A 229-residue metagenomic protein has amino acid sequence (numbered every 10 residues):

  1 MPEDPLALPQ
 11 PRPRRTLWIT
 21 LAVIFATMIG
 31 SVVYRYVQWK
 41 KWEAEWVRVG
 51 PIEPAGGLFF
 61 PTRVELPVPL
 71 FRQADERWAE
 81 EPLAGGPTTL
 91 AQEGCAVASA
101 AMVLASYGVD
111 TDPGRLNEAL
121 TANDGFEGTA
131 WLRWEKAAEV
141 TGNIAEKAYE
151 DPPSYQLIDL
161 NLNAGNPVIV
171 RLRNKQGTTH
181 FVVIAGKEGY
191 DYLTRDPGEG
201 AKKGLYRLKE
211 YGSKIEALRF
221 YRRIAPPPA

Functional and structural regions predicted by a protein language model:
P2-D124: Active-site-adjacent structural segments surrounding the nucleophilic cysteine of cysteine proteases and isopeptidases
P2-Q10, G30, Y34-K41, L104-A229: Conserved active-site-adjacent core of cysteine acyl-enzyme catalytic domains
